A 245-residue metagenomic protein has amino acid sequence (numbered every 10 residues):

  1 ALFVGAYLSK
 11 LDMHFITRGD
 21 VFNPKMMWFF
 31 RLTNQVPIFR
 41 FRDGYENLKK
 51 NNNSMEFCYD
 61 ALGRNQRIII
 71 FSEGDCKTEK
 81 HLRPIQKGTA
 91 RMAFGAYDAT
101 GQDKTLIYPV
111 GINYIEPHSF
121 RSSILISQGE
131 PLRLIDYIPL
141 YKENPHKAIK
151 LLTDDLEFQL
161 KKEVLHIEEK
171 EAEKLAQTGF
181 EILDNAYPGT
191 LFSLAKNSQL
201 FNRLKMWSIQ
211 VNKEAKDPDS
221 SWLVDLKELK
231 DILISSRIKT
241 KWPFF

Functional and structural regions predicted by a protein language model:
A1-N47: Catalytic core of membrane glycerolipid acyltransferases/transacylases, capturing the structured, soluble-facing
N47-F245: Non-catalytic C-terminal accessory region of glycerolipid acyltransferases and related lyso-lipid remodeling enzymes
